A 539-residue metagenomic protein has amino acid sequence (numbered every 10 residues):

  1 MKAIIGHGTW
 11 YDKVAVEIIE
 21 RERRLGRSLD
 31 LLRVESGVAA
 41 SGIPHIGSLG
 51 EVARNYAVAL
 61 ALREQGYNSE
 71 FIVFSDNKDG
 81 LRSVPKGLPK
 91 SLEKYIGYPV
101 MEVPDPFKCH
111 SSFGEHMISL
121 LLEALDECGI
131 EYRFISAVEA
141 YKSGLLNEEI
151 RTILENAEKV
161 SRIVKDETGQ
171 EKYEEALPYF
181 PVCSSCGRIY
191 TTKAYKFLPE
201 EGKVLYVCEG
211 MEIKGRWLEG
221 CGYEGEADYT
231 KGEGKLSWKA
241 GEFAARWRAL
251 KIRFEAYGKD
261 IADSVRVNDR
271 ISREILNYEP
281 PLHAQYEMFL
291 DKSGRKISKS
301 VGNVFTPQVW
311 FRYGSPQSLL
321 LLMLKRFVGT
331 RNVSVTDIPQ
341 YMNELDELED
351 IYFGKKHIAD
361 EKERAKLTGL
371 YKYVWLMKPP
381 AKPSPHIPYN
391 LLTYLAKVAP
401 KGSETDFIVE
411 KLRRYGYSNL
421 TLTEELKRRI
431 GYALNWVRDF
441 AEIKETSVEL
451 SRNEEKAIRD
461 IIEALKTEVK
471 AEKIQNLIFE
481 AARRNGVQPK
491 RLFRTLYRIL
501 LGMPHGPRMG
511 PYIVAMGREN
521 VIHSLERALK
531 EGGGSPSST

Functional and structural regions predicted by a protein language model:
M1-G87, E242-A262: N-terminal catalytic cores of NTP/NDP-binding nucleotidyl/phosphoryl-transfer enzymes
M1-L29, P44, E70-F71, S161 (+4 more regions): Basic, alpha-helical terminal appendages of large translation-related enzymes
A40-G47, V100-S112, V138, K142 (+1 more regions): The substrate-binding groove and active-site-proximal loops of carbohydrate-active enzymes, especially glycoside
H45, I153, N268, S315 (+1 more regions): Residue-level signal for inorganic ion chemistry
D79-Y95, E149-I150, K296: Charged, often glycine-rich, active-site loop that binds/positions anionic groups
L92-E115, L120-A124, C128: A glycine-rich helix N-cap at a beta->alpha junction
I130-V301, P307: Active-site cores that bind ATP or allylic diphosphates and position pyrophosphate for catalysis
D260-V265, S272-I275, L282, Y286-N435 (+1 more regions): Catalytic adenosine-cofactor/nucleotide-binding cores of aminoacyl-tRNA synthetases and other
